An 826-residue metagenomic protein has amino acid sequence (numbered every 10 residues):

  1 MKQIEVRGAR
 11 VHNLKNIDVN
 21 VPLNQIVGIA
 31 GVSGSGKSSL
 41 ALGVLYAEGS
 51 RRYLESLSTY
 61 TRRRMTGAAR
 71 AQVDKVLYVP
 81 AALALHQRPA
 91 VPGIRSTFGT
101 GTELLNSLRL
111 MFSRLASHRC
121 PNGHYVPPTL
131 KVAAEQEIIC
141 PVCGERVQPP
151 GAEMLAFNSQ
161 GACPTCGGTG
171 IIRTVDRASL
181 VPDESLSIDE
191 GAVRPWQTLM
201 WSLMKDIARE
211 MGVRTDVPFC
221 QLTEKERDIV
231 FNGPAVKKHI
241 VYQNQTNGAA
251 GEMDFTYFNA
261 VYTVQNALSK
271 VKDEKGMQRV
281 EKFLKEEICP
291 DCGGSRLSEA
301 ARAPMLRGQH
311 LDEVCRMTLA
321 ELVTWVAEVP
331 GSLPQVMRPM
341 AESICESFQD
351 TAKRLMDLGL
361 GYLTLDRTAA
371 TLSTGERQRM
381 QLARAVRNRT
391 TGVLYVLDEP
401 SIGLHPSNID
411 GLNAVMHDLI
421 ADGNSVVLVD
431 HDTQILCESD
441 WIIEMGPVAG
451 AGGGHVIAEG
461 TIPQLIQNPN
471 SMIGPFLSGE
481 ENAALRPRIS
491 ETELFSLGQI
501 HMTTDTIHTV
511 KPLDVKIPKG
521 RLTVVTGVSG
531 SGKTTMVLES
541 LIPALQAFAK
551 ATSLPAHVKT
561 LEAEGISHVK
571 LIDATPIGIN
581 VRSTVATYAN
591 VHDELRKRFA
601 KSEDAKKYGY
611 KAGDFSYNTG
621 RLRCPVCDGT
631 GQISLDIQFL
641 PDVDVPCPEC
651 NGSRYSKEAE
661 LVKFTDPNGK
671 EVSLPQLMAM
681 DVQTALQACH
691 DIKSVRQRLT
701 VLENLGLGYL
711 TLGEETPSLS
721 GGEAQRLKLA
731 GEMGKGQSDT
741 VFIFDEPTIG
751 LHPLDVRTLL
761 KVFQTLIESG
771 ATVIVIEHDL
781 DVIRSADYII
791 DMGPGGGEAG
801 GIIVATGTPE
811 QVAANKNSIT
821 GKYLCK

Functional and structural regions predicted by a protein language model:
M1-K826: Conserved phosphate-binding elements of NTP-dependent enzyme cores
